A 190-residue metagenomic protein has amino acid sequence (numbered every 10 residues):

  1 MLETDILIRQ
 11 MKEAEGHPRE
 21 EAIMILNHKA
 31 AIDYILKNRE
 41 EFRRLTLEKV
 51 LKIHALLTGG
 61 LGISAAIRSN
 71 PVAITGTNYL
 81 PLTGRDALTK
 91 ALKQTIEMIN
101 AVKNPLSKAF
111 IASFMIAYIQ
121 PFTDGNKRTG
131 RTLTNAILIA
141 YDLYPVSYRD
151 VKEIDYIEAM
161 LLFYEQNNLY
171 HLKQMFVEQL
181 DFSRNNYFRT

Functional and structural regions predicted by a protein language model:
M1-T190: FIC/Doc superfamily catalytic core
